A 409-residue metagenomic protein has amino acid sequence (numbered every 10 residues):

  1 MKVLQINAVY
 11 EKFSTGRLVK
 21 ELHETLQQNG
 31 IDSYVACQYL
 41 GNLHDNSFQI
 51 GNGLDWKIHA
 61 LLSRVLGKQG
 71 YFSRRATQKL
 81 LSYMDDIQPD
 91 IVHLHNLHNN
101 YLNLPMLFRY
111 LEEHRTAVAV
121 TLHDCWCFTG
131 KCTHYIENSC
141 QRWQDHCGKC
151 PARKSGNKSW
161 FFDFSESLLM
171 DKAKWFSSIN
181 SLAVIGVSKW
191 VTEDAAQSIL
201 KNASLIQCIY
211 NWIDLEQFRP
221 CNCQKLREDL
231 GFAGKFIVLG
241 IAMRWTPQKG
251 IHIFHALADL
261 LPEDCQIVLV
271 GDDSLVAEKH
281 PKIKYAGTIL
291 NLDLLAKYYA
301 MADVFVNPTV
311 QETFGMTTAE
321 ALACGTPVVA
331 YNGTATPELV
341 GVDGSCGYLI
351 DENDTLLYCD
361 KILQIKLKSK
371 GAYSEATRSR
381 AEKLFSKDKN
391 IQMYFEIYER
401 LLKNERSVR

Functional and structural regions predicted by a protein language model:
I185, F232-K249, H255-A258: Conserved donor-binding/catalytic core segment of Leloir-type glycosyltransferases
E193-Q197, I213-D229, E278, E405: Acidic anion/phosphate-binding donor-loop and adjacent secondary structure in glycosyltransferase catalytic cores
G271-A296: Nucleotide-activated donor-binding/catalytic signature segment of Leloir-type glycosyltransferases, i.e., the conserved
K297-A302: Short alpha-helical donor nucleotide-sugar binding micro-motif in glycosyltransferases
V310: Aromatic "clamp/platform" in nucleotide-sugar-dependent glycosyltransferases that forms part of the donor/acceptor
P327-A330: Short hydrophobic beta-strand element within catalytic cores of glycosyltransferases and related nucleotide-activated
V342-D343, G347-T355, Q364-S369: Conserved acidic donor-binding segment of nucleotide-sugar-dependent glycosyltransferases
G371-L402: A charged, aromatic-enriched C-terminal amphipathic alpha-helix characteristic of glycosyltransferases across folds
